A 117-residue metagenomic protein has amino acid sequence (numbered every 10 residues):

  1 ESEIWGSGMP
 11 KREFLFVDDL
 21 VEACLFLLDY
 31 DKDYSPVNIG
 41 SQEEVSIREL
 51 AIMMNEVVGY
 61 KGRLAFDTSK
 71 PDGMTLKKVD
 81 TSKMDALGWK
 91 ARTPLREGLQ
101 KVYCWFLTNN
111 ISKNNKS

Functional and structural regions predicted by a protein language model:
E1-S117: C-terminal substrate-binding subdomain of Rossmann-fold SDR/epimerase-dehydratase oxidoreductases
